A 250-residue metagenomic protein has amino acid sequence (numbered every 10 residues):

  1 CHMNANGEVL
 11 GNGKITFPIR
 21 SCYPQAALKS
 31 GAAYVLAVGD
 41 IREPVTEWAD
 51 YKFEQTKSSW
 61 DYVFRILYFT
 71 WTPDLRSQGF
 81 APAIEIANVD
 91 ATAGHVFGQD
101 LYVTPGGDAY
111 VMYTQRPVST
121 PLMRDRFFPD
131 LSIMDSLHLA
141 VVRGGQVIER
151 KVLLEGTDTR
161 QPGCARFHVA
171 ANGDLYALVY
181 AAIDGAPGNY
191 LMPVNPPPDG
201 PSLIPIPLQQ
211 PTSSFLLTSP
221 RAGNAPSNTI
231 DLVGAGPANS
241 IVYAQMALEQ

Functional and structural regions predicted by a protein language model:
C1-Q250: Extracellular, repeat-based ectodomains that mediate carbohydrate processing or recognition
